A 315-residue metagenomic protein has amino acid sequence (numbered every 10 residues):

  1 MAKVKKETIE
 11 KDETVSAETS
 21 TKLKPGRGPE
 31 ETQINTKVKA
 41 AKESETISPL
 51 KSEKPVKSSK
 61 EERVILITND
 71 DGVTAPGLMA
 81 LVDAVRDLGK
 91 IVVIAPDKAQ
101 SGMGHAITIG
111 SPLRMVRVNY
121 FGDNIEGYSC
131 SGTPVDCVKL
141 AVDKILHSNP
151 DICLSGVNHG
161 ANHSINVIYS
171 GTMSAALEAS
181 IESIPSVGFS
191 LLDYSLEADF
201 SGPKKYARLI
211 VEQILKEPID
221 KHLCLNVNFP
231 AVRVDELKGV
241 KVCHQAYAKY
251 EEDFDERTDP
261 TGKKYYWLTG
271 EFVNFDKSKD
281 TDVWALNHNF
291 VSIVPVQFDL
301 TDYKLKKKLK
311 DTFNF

Functional and structural regions predicted by a protein language model:
A2-K6, E18, K22, N35-K42 (+3 more regions): A cross-family phosphate/adenosyl-ligand binding-site feature
T68, I94-P96, S155-N158, F189-S190 (+2 more regions): Short beta-strand segments
D71, A99, T133, N158-A161 (+2 more regions): Short glycine-rich anion-binding loops that position phosphate/pyrophosphate groups of nucleotides and phosphorylated
A141-H147, S174-P185: Alpha-helix C-terminal capping segments
I152: Short, Asp-centered acidic motifs that coordinate Mg2+ and/or phosphate in catalytic or ligand-binding sites
A161-S170: Glycine/threonine-rich flexible loop motifs
S180-G202: Glycine-rich phosphate/pyrophosphate-binding loops and their adjacent beta-strand/loop elements at enzyme active sites
S201-F315: Electrostatically charged, flexible surface regions
